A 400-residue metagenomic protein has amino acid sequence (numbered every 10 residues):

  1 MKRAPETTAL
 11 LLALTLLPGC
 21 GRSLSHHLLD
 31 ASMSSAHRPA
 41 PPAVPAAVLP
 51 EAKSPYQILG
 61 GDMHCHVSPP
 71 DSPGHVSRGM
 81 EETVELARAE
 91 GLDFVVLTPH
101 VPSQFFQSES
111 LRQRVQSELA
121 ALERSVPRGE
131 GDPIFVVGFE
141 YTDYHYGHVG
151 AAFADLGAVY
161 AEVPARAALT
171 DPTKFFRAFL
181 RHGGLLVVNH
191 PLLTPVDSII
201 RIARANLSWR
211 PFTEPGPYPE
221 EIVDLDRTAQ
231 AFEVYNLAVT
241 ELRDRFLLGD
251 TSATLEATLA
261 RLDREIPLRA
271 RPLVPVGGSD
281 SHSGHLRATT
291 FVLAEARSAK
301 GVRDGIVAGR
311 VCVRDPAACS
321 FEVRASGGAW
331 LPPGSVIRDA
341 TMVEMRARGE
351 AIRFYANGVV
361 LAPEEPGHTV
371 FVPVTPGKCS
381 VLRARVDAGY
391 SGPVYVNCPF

Functional and structural regions predicted by a protein language model:
M1-A9: Bacterial N-terminal signal peptides that target proteins for export
L14-T15: Short, linear, compositionally biased motifs with a strong N-terminal bias
P18-G19: C-terminal motif of bacterial Sec signal peptides marking the signal peptidase cleavage site
S23-I58, H66, P70, M80 (+1 more regions): C-terminal functional module detector
V44-P211, L237, G249-T254, G278-S281 (+1 more regions): A metal-dependent hydrolase metal-coordination microenvironment
A89, F179-R181, V223-T228, R269 (+1 more regions): Flexible, charged surface loops at secondary-structure boundaries
G157-A168, N206-D226, Q230-E233, A294-K300: Acidic, His- and aromatic-enriched active-site or binding-groove loops in soluble protein domains that engage sugars
E221-D226, A231-A299: Catalytic-core region of carbohydrate-active enzymes that cleave or remodel glycosidic bonds
